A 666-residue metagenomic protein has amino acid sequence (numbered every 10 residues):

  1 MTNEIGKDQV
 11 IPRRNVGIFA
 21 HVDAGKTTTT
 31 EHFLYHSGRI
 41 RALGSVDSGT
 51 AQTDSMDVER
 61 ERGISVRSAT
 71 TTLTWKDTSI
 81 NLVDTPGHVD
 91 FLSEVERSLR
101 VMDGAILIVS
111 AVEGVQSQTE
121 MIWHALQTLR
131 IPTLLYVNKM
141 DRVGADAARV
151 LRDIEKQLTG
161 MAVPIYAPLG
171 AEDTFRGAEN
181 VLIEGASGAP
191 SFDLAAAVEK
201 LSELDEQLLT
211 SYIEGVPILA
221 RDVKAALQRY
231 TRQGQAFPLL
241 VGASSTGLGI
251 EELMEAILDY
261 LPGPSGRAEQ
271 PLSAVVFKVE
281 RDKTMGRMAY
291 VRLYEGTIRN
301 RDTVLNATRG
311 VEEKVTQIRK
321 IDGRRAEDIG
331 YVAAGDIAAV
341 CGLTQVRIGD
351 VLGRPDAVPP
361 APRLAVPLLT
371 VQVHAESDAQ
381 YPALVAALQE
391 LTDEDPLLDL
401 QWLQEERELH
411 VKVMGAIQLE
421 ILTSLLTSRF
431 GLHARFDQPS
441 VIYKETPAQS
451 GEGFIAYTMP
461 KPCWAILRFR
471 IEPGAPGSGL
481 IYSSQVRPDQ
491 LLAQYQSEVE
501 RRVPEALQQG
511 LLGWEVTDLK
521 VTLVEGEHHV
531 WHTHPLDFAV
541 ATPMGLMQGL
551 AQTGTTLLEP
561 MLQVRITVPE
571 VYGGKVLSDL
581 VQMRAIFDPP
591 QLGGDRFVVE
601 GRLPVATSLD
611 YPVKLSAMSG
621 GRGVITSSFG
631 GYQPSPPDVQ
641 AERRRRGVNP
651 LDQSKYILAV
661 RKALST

Functional and structural regions predicted by a protein language model:
M1-T666: Structural and coupling elements of P-loop NTPases
